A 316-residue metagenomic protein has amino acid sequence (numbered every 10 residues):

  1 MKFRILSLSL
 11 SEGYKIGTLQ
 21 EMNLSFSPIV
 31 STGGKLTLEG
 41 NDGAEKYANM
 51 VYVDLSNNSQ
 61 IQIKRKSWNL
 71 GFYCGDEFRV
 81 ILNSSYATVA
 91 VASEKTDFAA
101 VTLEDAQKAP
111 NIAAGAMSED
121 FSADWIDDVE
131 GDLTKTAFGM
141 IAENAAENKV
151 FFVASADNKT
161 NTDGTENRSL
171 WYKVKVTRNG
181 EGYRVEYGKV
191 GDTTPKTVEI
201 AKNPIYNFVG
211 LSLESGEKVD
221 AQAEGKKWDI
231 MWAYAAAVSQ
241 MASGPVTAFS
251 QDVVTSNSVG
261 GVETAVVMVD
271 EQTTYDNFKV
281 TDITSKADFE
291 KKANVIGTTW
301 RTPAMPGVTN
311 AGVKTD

Functional and structural regions predicted by a protein language model:
F3-S7: Short, aromatic- and glycine-rich surface loops/edge beta-strands on solvent-exposed regions
G13-D316: Surface-exposed, beta-sheet-biased, low-hydrophobicity segments with strongly acidic/polar composition
